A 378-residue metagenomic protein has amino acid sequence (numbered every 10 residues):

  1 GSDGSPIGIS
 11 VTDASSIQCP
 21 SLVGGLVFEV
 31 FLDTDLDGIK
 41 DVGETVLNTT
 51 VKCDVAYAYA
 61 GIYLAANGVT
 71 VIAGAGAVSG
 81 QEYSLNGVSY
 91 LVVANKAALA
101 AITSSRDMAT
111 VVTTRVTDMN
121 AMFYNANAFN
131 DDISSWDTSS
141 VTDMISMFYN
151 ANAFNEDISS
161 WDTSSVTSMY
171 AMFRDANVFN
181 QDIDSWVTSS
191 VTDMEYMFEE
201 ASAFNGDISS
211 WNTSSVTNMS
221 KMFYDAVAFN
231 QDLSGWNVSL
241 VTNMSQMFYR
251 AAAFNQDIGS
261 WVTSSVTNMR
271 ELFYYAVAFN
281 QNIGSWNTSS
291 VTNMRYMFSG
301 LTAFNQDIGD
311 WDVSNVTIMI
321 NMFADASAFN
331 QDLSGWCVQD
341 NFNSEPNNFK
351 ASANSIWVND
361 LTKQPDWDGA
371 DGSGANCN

Functional and structural regions predicted by a protein language model:
G1-Q18, L22-Y57: Collagen/collagen-like triple-helix sequence repeat recognition
Y57-N378: Negatively charged
